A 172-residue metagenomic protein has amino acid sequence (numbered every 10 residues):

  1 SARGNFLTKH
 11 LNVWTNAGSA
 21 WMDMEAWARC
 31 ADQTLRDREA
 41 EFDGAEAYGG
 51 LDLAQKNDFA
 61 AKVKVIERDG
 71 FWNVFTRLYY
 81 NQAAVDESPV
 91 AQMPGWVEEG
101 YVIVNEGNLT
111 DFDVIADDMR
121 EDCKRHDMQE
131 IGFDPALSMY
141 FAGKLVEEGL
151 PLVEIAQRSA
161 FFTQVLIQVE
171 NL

Functional and structural regions predicted by a protein language model:
S1-Y48, N57-F59, R77-V114: Non-catalytic, compositionally simple segments
L11, T15, Q55, E67 (+2 more regions): Hydrophobic/aromatic-lined pockets within catalytic cores
W14, A47-G49, K64, D118 (+1 more regions): Functionally constrained cores in energy, signaling, and assembly domains
D32-D37, V63-V65, N171-L172: Intrinsically disordered, low-complexity boundary segments flanking structured domains
Y48-D52, A61-K64, D127-G132, E154: Structured core elements
Q55-K56, S138: Short, solvent-exposed loop/turn segments at secondary-structure junctions
N57-W72: Acidic, metal-ligating active-site segments
F71, L78-L172: Mg2+-dependent endonuclease catalytic cores in nucleic-acid-processing enzymes, primarily RNase H-like
